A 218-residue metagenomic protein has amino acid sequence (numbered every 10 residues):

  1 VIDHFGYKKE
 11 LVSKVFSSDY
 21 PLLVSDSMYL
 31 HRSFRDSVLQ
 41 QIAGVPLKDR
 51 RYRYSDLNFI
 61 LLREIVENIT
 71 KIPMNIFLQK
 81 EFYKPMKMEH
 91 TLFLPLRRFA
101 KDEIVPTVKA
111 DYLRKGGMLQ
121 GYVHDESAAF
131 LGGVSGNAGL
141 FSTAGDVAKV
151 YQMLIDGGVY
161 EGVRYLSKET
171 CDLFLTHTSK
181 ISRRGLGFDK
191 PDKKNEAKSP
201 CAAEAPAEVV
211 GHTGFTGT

Functional and structural regions predicted by a protein language model:
V1-V209: Short, surface-exposed loop or secondary-structure junction motifs that flank catalytic or metal-binding residues
P191, G214-F215: Active-site-proximal beta-strand/loop segments in catalytic clefts of secreted hydrolases
V209, T216-T218: Short, surface-exposed beta-strand/loop micro-motifs that present aromatic residues
